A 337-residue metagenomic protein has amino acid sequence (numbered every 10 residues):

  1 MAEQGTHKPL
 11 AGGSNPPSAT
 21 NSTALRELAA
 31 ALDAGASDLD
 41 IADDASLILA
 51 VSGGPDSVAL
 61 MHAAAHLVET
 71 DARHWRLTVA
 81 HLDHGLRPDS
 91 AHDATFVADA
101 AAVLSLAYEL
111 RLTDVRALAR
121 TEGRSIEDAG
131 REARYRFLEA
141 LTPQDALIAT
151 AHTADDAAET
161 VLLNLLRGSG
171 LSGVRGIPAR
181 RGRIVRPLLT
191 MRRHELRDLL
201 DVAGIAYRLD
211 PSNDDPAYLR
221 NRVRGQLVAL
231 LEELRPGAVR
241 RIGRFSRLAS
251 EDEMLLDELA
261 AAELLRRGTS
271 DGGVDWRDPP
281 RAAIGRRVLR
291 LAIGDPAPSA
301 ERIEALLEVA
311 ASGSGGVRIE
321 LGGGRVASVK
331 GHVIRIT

Functional and structural regions predicted by a protein language model:
A2-A11, P17-D56, H74-H84, T113-V115 (+5 more regions): AMP-forming adenylation/ATP pyrophosphatase catalytic core
A2-E3, N21-A229: Core alpha/beta nucleotide-donor-binding catalytic domains of modification enzymes
T20, L188, D215, L230-G237 (+1 more regions): A general boundary/transition motif marking the beginning of the first structured unit of a protein
A203-R247, E251, G322, H332: Mid-to-C-terminal catalytic subdomains of enzymes that bind/position adenosyl phosphate moieties or nucleic-acid
